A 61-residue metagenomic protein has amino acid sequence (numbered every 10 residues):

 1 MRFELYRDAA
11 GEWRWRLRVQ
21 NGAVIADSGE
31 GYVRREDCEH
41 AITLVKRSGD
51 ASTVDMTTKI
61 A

Functional and structural regions predicted by a protein language model:
M1-F3, D50: Short small/polar-residue motifs
F3-L5, D55-M56: Intrinsic, low-complexity N-terminal interaction/targeting segments
E4-I25: Short aromatic-glycine-(Arg/Gly/Cys) micro-motifs in beta-strand/loop hairpins
A23-I25, L44, D55: Short, well-ordered, aromatic-rich surface patches in folded extracellular/luminal domains
A23-R34: A short, exposed loop/beta-hairpin motif centered on an aromatic-Gly-Thr core
V33-D50: A short, charged, amphipathic alpha-helix used as a generic interaction element across diverse proteins
S48-A61: Short, mixed-charge low-complexity intrinsically disordered segments
